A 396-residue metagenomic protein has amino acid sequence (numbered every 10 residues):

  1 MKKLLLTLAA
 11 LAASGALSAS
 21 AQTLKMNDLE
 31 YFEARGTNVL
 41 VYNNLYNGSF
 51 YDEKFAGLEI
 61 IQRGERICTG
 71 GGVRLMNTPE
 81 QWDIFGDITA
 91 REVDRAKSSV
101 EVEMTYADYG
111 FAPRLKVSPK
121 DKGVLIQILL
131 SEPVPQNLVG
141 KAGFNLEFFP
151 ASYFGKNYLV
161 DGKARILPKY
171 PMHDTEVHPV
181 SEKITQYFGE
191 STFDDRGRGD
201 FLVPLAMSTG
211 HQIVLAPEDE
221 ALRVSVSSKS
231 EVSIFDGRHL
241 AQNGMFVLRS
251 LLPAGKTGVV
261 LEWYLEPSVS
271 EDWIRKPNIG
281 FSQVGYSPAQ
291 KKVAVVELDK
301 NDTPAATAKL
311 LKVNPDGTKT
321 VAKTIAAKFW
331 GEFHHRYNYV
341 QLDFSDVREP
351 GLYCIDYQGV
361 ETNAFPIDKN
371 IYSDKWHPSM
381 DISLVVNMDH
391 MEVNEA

Functional and structural regions predicted by a protein language model:
M1-Q22: Bacterial Sec-dependent N-terminal signal peptides
A21-V73, N77, H173-V203: Beta-strand-rich N-terminal accessory domains
T23-D28, L129-P217: Polysaccharide-binding surfaces and accessory modules of carbohydrate-active proteins
F32, N43, A56, G70-G86 (+2 more regions): Non-catalytic C-terminal accessory domains or segments of carbohydrate-active enzymes
V73-V134: Extended, loop-rich substrate-binding clefts of extracytoplasmic carbohydrate-active enzymes
D194-W273: Beta-strand-rich recognition/accessory modules
D272-P288, E361-A396: An acidic-aromatic substrate-binding cleft motif
N278-T307, L311-P315, A322-N370: Ligand-binding face of N-terminal immunoglobulin V-set domains in extracellular IgSF glycoproteins
